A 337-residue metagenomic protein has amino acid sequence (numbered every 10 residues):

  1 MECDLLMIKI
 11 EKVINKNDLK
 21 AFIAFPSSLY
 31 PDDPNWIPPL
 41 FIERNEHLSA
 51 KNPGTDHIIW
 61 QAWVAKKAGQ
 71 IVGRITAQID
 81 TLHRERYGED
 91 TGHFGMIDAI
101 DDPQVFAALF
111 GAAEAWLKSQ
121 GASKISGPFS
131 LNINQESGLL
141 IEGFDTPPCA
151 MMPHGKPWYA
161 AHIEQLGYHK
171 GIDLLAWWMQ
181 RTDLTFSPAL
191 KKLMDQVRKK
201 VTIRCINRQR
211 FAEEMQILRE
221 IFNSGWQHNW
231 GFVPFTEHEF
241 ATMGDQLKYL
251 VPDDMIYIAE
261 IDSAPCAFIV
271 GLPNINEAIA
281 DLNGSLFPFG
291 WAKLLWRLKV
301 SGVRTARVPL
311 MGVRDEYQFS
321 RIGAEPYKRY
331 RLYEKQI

Functional and structural regions predicted by a protein language model:
E2-L19, S28, A189-R210: Conserved N-terminal entry element of GNAT/NAT acetyltransferase domains
K16-D18, P38-I42, L48-S49, D56-R74 (+10 more regions): Catalytic cores of nucleotide-enabled group-transfer and carboxylate-activating enzymes in metabolic and assembly-line
P26-W63, K67, I75-E85, R210-M311: A conserved beta-strand-loop-helix scaffold within acyl/acetyltransferase catalytic domains
E85-G167, L282-R321: Acyl-donor binding region in acyl/amide transferases
S123-S130, G171-W178, I258: A structural signal for short, well-ordered beta-strand segments and their strand-loop junctions that often border
P153-W230, M255: Acyltransferase donor/substrate-recognition loop-hinge adjacent to the catalytic core
Q318-I337: TerminUS-proximal long segments
